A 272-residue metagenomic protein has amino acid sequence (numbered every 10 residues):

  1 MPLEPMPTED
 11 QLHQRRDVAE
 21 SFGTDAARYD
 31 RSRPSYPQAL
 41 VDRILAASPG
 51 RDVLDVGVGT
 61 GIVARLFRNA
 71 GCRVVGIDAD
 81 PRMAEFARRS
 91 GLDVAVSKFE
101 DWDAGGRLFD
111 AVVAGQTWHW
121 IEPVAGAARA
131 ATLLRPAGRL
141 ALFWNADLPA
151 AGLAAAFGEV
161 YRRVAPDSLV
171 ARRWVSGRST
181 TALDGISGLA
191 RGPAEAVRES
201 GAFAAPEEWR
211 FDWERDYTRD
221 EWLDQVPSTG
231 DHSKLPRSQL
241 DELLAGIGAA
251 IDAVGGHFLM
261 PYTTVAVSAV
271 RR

Functional and structural regions predicted by a protein language model:
P2-P49: Conserved class I S-adenosyl-L-methionine
L3, L183-R272: Conserved Class I S-adenosyl-L-methionine
R51-G57: Conserved class I S-adenosyl-L-methionine
T60-W102: Class I SAM-dependent methyltransferase SAM/SAH-binding core
D101-V112: A short acidic, Gly/Pro-enriched loop at the edge of an enzyme's catalytic core that lines a small-molecule cofactor
D110-V124: A short SAM/SAH-binding and catalytic strip from SAM-dependent methyltransferases
G126-P136: A short glycine-rich, Lys/Arg-flanked "PGG" loop and its adjoining helix->strand segment in the class I
R135-D212: Conserved catalytic/acceptor-binding region of the Class I
